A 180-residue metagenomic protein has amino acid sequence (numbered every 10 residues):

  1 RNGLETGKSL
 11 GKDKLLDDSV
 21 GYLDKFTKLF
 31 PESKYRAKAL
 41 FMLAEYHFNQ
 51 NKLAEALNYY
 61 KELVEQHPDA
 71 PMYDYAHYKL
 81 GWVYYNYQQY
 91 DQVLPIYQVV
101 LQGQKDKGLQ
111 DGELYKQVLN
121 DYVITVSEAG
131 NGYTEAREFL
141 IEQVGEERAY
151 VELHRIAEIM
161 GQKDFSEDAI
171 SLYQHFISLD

Functional and structural regions predicted by a protein language model:
R1-D180: Acidic, polar-rich low-complexity tracts and alpha-helical solenoid repeat scaffolds
